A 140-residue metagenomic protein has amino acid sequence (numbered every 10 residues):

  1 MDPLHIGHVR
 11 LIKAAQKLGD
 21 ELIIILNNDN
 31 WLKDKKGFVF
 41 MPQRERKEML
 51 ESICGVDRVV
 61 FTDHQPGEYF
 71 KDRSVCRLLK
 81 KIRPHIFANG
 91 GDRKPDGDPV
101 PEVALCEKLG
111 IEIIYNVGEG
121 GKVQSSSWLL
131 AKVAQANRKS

Functional and structural regions predicted by a protein language model:
M1-S140: Nucleotidyltransferase catalytic core that binds NTPs
